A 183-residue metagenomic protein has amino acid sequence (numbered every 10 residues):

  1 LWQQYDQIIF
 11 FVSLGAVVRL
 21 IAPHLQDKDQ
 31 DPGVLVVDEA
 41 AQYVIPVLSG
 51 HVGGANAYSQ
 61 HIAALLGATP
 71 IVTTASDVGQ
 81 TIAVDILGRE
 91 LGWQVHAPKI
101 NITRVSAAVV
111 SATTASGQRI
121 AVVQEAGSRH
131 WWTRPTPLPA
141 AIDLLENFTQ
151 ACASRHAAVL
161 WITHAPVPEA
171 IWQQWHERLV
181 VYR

Functional and structural regions predicted by a protein language model:
L1-Q7, L14-N101, V105-R183: Conserved mixed alpha/beta catalytic, RNA-binding, or beta-rich assembly cores of soluble enzyme, regulatory
